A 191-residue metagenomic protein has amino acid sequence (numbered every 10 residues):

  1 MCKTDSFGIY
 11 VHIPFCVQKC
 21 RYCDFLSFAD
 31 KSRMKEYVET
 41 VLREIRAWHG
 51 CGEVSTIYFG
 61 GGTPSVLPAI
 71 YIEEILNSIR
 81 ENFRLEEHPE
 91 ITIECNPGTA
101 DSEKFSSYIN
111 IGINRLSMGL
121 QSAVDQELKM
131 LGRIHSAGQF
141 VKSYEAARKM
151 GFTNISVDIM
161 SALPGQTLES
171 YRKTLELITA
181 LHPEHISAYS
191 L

Functional and structural regions predicted by a protein language model:
M1-Y10, D24, C51-G52: N-terminal [4Fe-4S]-dependent radical SAM core
D5-S6, F15, C95-G98: Alpha-helical interaction segments
S6-G8, C20, E90: Structural motif
Y10-H12, Y58: Structural cue for short, hydrophobic secondary-structure segments
H12-F25: Local cysteine-cluster metal-coordination motifs and their immediate loop/turn environment, predominantly Fe-S cluster
S27-L191: Conserved non-cysteine loop/helix-boundary elements of the Radical SAM core domain that shape
